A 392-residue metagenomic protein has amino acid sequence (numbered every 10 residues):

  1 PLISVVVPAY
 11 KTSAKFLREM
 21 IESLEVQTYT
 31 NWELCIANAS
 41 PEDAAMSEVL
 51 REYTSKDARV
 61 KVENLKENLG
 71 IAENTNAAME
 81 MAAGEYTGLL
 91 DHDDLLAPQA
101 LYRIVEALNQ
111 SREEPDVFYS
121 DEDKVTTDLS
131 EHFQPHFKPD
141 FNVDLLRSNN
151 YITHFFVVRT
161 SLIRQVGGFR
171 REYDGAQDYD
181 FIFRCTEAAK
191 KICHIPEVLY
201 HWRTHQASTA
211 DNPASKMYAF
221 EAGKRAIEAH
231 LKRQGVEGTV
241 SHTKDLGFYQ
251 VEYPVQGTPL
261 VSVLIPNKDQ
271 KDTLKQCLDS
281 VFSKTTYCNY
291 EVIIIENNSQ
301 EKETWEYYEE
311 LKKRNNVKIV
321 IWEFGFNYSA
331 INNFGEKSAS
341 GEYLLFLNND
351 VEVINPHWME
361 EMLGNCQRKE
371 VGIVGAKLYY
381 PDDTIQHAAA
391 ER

Functional and structural regions predicted by a protein language model:
P1-E25, E228-S283: N-proximal low-complexity "stem/linker" segments adjacent to membrane-targeting elements
P1-S215, A229: Nucleotide-sugar donor-binding/catalytic module of glycosyltransferases that assemble extracellular/cell-envelope
L2-I3, E25-I36, K56-K61, P259-V261 (+2 more regions): Short loop->beta transition adjacent to catalytic acidic/histidine clusters or analogous donor-positioning motifs
N38-P41, E296-N298, N349: Acidic ATP/Mg2+-coordinating residue in the GHKL
E73-Y86, V251, A330-Y343: Active-site nucleotide-sugar/metal-binding loop of Leloir-type enzymes
G84-L95, G341-I354: Short beta-strand-to-loop acidic/aromatic patch adjacent to the donor-nucleotide binding site
Q99-H132, V351-R392: Conserved donor NDP-sugar-binding/catalytic core segment of glycosyltransferases
N212-G238: Catalytic core of nucleotide-sugar-dependent glycosyltransferases
